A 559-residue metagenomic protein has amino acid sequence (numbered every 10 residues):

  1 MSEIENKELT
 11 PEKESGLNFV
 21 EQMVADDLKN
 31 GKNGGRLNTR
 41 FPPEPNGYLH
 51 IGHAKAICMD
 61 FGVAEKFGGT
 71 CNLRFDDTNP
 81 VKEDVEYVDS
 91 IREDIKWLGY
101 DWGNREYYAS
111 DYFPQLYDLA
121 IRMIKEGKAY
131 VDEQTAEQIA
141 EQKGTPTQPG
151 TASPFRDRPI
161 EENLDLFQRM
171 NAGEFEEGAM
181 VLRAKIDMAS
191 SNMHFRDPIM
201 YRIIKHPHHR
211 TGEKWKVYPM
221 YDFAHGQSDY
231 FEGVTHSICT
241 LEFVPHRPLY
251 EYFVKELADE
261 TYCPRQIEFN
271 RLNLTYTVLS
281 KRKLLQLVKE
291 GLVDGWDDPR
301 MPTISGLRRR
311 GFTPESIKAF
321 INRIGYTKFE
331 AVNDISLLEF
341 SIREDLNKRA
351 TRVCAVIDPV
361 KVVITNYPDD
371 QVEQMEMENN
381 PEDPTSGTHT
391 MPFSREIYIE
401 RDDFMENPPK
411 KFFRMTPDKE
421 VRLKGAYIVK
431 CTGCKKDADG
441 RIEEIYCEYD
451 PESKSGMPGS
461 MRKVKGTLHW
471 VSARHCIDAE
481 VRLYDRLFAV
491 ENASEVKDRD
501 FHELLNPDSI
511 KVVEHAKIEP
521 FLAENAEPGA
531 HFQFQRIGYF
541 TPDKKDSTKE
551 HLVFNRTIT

Functional and structural regions predicted by a protein language model:
K13-R92, H208-T240: N-terminal catalytic cores of NTP/NDP-binding nucleotidyl/phosphoryl-transfer enzymes
N30-G34, G62-T70, K96-G103, E126 (+3 more regions): Secondary-structure transition/capping motifs at alpha-helix termini and the adjoining loop/turn into the next element
G31, D60, I91, M123 (+3 more regions): Residue-level signal for inorganic ion chemistry
P42-P45, R74-K82, N104-P114, E137 (+5 more regions): Conserved short loop/turn motifs at secondary-structure junctions
D77-N79, V85, R122-K283, I342 (+2 more regions): Active-site cores that bind ATP or allylic diphosphates and position pyrophosphate for catalysis
Y87-F113, L119-R122, G127-Y130: A glycine-rich helix N-cap at a beta->alpha junction
Y262-S341: Long, charged, mostly alpha-helical binding arms that flank functional sites
K289, F320-T559: Substrate/cofactor-recognition hotspot
